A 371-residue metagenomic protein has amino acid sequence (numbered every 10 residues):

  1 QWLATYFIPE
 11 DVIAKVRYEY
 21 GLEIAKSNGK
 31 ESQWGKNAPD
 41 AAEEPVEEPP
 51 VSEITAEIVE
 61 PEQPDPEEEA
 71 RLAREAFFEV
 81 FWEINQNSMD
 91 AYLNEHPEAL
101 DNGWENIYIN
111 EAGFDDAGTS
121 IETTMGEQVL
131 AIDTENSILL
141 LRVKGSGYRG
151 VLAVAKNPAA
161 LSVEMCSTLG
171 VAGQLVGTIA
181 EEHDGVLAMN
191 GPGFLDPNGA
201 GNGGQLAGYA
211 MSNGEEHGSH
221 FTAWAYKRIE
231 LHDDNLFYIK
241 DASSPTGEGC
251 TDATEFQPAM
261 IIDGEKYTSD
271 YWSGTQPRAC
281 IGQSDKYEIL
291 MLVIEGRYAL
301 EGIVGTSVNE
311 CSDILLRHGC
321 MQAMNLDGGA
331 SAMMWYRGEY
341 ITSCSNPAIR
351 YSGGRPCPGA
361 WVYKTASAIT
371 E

Functional and structural regions predicted by a protein language model:
Q1-E371: Gly/Ser/Thr/Pro-rich low-complexity, intrinsically disordered segments
